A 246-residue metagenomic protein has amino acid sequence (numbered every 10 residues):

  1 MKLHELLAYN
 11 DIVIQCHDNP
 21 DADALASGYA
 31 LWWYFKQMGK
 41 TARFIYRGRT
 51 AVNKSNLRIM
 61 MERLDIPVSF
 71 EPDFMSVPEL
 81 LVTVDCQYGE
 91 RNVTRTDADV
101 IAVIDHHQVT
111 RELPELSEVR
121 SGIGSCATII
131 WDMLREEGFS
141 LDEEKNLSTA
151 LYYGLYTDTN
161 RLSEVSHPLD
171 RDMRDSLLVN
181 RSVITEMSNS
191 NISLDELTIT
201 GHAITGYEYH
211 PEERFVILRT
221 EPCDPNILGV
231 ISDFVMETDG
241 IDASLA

Functional and structural regions predicted by a protein language model:
M1-D11, M61, L80-L81, A102: Hydrophobic, well-ordered secondary-structure segments that either form specific early membrane-associated helices used
K2-N19, S27-K36, R111-A243: A structured phosphate/pyrophosphate-recognition subdomain
Y9-M75: Anionic-ligand anchoring segments at beta-strand to alpha-helix junctions in alpha/beta enzyme folds, i.e., glycine
D11, K40-R43, L80, D99-V100 (+1 more regions): Residues at the starts of beta-strands that form the adenosine-phosphate
D21-D23, D85, D105, D158: Acidic active-site catalytic centers that drive phospho-/nucleotidyl reactions and related ester hydrolyses
A51-V52, G89, I104, L162 (+1 more regions): Active-site environment of divalent metal-dependent phosphoester hydrolases
E62-L116: Active-site cofactor/cluster-binding pocket
A246: Catalytic-core signal marking the mid-to-C-terminal active-site face
